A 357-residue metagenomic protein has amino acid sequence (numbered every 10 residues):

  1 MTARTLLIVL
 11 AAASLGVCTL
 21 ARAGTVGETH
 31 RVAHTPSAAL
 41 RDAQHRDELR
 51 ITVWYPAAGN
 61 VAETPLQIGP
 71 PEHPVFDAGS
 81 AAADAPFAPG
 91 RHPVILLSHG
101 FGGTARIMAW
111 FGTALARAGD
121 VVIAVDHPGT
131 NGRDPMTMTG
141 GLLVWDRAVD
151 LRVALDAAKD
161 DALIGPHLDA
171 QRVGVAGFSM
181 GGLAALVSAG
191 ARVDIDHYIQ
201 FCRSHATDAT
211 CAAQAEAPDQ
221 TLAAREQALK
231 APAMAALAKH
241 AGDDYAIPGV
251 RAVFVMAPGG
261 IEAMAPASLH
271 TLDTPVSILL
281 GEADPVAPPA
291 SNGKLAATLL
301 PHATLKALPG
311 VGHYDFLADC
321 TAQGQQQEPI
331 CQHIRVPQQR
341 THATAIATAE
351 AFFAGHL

Functional and structural regions predicted by a protein language model:
R22-I95: Domain-level recognition of soluble alpha/beta enzyme cores, biased toward histidine phosphatases/phosphomutases
D84-H92, L97, F101-D134, P285-P288: Short substrate-entry loop that stabilizes the transition state in hydrolases
G141-P166, F201-E216, T221-A224, K239 (+1 more regions): Alpha/beta-hydrolase active-site loop
K159, G182-D194: Short glycine-enriched nucleophile-adjacent loop and the immediately C-terminal alpha-helix near the catalytic center
I261-E262, A283-A287: Acidic catalytic loop of the alpha/beta-hydrolase fold
S268, T274, P288-A297: Short alpha-helix in the alpha/beta-hydrolase fold that links the catalytic acid
L272, I278-L280: Short beta-strand/loop motif that positions the catalytic acidic residue of the alpha/beta-hydrolase fold
A322-L357: Catalytic active-site module of serine/aspartate enzymes centered on a nucleophile-bearing elbow/loop
